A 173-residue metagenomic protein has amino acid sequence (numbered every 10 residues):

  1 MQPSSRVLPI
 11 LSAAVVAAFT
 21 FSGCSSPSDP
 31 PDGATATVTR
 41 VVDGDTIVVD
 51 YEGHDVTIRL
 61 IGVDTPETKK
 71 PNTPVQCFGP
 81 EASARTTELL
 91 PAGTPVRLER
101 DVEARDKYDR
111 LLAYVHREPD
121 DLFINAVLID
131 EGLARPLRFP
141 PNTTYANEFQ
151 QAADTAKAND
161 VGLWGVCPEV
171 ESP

Functional and structural regions predicted by a protein language model:
Q2-P173: Small beta-barrel nucleic-acid-binding modules, primarily SNase/OB-fold domains and secondarily Tudor-like barrels
